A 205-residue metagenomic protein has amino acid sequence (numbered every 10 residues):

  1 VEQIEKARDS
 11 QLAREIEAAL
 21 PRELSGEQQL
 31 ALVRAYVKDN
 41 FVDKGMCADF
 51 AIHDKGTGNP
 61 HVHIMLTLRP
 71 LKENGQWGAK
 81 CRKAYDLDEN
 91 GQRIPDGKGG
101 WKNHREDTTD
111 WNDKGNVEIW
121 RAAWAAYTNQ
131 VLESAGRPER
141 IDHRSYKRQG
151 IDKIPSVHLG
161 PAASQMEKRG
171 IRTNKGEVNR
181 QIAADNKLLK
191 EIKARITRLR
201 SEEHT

Functional and structural regions predicted by a protein language model:
V1-E2, I52-P60, T67-E203: Single-stranded nucleic-acid nicking/binding segments centered on His-rich, glycine/basic loops
V1-L12: SsDNA-processing nucleotidyl-transfer enzymes
S10-S25, A35-D39, N129-G136, K193 (+2 more regions): Short, Lys/Arg-rich flexible segments
Q11, F41-D43, T57: A cross-taxa feature marking solvent-exposed loop/turn segments within ectodomains of secreted and single-pass membrane
L20-A48, I52, A122-A126: A short, contiguous, amphipathic alpha-helix enriched in charged residues
Q29, A35-Y36, F50, V62 (+2 more regions): Mobile, glycine-rich extracellular loop/lid and propeptide segments that shape or gate substrate/ligand access
